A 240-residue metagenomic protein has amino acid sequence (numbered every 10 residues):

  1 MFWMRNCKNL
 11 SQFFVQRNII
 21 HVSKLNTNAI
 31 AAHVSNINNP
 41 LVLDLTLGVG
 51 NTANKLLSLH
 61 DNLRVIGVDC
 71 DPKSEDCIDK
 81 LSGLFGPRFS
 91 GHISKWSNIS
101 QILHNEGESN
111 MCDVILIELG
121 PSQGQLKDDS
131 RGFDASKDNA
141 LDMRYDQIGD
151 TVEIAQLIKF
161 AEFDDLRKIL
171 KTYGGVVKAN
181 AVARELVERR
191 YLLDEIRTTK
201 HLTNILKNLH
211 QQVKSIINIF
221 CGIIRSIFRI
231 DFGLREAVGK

Functional and structural regions predicted by a protein language model:
F2-K240: S-adenosyl-L-methionine-dependent methyltransferase catalytic core, i.e., the SAM/SAH-binding region
